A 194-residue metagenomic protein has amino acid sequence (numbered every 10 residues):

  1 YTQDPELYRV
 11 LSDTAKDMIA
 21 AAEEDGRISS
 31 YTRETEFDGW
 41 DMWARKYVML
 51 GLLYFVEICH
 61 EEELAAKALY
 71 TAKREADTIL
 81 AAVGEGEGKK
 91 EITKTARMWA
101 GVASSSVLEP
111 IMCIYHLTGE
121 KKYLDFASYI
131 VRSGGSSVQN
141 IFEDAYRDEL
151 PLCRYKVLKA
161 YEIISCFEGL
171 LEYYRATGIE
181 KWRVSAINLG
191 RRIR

Functional and structural regions predicted by a protein language model:
Y1-R194: Glycan-recognition and catalytic cores of secretory/periplasmic carbohydrate-active enzymes
